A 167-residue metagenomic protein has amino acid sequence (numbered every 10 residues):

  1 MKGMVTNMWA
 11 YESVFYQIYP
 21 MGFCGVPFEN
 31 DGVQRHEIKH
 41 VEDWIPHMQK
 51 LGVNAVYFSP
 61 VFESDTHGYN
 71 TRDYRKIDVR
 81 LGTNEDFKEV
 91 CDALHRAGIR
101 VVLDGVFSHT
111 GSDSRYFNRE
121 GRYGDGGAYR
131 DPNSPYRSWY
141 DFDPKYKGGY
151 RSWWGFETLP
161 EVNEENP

Functional and structural regions predicted by a protein language model:
M4-S13, Y19-N54, V61-P167: Substrate-binding/active-site clefts of carbohydrate-active enzymes
